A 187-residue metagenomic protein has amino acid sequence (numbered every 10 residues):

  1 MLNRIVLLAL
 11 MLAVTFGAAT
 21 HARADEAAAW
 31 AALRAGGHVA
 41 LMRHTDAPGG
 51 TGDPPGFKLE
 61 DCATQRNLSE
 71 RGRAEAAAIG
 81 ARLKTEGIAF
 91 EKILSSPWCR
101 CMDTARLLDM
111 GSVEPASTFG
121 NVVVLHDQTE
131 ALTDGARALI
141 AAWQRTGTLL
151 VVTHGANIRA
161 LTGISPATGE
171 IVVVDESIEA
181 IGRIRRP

Functional and structural regions predicted by a protein language model:
M1-A9: Bacterial N-terminal signal peptides that target proteins for export
L8-G17: Bacterial N-terminal signal peptides
A19-A24: Sec/Tat signal peptide C-region and signal peptidase I cleavage site
D25-P115, V122-L125, D134, I164-P187: Active-site-proximal alpha-helix that buttresses catalytic centers in soluble enzyme cores
G37-V39, R145-T153: Generic beta-sheet signal
M110, A142-G147: A short, structured loop/turn motif at beta-sheet edges
T133-W143: A short, acidic, amphipathic alpha-helical segment used as a generic capping/interface helix at domain edges
